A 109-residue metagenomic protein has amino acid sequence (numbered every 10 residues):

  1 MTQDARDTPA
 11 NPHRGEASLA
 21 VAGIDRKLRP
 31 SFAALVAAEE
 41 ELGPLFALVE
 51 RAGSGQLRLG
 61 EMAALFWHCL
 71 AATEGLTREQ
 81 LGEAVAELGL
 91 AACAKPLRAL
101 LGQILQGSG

Functional and structural regions predicted by a protein language model:
M1-A20, I24-D25, E40-G55, A72-G109: Charged interaction scaffolds used for protein-protein
R29-P30: Short linear motifs in exposed loops
L59-A63, L97: Short runs of predominantly hydrophobic/aromatic residues within well-ordered alpha helices that form helix-helix
A63-A71: Short, hydrophobic/amphipathic alpha-helical patches that form generic packing surfaces within helical domains
